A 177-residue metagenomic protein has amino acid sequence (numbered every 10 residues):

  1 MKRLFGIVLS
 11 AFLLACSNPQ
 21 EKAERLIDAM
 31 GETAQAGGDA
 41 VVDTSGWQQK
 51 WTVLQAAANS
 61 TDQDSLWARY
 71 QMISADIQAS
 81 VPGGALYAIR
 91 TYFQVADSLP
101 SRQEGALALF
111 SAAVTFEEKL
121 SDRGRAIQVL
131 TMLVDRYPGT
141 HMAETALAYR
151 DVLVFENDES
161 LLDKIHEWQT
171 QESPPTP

Functional and structural regions predicted by a protein language model:
L14-A15: C-terminal motif of bacterial Sec signal peptides marking the signal peptidase cleavage site
A23, L66-R69, I89, A106 (+2 more regions): Start-of-helix signal in alpha-solenoid helical-repeat scaffolds, especially tetratricopeptide repeats
G31-G38, D76-A79, V114-E117, D151 (+1 more regions): Specific register positions within alpha-helical solenoid repeats of the TPR/Sel1-like families, i.e., one
A40-V53, V81-T91, L120-R123: Helix-turn-helix repeat elements of alpha-solenoid scaffolds
T52-Q55, F93, T131, D151: Alpha-solenoid helical repeat scaffolds
A57-W67, A96-G105, L120, V134-L147 (+1 more regions): Short solvent-exposed coil/turn linkers within tandem alpha-helical repeat scaffolds
H141-P177: Terminal, low-structured helical/coil segments at or just beyond the last alpha-helical repeat
